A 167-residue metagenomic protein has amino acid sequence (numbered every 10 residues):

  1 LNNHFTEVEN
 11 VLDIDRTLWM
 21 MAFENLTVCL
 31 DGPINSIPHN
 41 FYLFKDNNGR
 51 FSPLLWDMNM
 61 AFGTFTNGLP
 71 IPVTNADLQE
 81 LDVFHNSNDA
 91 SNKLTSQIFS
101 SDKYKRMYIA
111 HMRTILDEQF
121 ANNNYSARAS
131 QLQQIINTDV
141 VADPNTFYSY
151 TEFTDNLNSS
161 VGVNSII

Functional and structural regions predicted by a protein language model:
L1-N35, N40-I167: Middle-to-C-terminal accessory/interaction subdomains
